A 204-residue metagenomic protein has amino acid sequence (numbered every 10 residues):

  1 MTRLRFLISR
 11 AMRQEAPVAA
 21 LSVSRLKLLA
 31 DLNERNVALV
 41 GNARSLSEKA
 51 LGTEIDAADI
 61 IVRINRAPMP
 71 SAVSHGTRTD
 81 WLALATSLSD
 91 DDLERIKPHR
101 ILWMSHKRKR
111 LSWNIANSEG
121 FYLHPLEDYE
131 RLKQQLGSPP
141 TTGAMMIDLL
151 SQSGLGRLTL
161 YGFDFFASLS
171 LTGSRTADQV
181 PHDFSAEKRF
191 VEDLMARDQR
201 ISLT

Functional and structural regions predicted by a protein language model:
M1-T204: Metal-ion/cofactor- or nucleotide/acyl-coenzyme-handling active-site neighborhoods
